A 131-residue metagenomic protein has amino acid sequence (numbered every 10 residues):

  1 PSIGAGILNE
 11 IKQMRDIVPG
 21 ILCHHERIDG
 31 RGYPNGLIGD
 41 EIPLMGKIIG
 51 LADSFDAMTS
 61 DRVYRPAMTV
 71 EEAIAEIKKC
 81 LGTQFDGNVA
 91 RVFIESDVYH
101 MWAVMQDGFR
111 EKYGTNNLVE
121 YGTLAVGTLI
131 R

Functional and structural regions predicted by a protein language model:
P1-R131: Histidine- and acidic-residue-rich, metal-dependent catalytic cores
